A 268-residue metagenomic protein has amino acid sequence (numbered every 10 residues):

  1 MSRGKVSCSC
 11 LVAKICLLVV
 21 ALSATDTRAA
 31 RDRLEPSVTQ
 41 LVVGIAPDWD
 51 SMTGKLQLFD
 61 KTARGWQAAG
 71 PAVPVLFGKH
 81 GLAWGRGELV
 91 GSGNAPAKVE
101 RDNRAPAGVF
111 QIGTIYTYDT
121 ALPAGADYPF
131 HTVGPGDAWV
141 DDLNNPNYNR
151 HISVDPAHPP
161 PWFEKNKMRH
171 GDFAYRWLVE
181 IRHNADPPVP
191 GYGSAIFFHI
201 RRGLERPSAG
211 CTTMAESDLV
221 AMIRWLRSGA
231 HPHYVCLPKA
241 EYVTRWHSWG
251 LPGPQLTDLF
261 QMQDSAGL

Functional and structural regions predicted by a protein language model:
M1-S9: N-terminal secretory signal peptides that target proteins for export/translocation
C8-V12, Q261: Compositionally biased, low-structure terminal segments
V12-S23: Bacterial N-terminal signal peptides
A24, A29-A30: Boundary at the C-terminal end of the N-terminal hydrophobic targeting segment
A30-S208, S217-L268: Cell wall/extracellular polymer interaction/catalysis modules
C211: Short cysteine clusters
M214: A conserved hydrophobic position in a structured secondary element of the catalytic/binding core that shapes
